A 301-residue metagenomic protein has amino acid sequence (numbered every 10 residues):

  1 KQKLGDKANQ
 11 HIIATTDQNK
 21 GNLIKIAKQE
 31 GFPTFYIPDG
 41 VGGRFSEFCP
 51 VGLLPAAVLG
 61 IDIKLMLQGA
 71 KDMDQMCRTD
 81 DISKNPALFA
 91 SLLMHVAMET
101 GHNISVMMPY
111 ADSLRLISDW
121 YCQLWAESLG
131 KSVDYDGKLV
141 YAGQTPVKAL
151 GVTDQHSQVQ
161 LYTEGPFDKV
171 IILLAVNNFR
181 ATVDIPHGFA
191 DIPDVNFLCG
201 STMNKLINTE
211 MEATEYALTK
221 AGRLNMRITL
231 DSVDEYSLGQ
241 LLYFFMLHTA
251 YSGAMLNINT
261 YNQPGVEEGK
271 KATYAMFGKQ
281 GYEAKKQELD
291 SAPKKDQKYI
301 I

Functional and structural regions predicted by a protein language model:
K3-I172, N177-R180, G265-I301: Active-site phosphate/pyrophosphate-binding segments
A8, F35, E47, L54 (+12 more regions): Generic alpha-helix detector with strongest preference for long hydrophobic helices that associate with membranes
D39, A87-A90, M94, M98 (+5 more regions): N-proximal short alpha-helices
P109, S113, P146, T202 (+3 more regions): Conserved aromatic-histidine-acidic binding/catalytic patches
V147-D234: Helicase-primase coupling helices
T214-F277: C-terminal helical cap and adjacent loop that interface with cofactors, partners, or active-site loops
